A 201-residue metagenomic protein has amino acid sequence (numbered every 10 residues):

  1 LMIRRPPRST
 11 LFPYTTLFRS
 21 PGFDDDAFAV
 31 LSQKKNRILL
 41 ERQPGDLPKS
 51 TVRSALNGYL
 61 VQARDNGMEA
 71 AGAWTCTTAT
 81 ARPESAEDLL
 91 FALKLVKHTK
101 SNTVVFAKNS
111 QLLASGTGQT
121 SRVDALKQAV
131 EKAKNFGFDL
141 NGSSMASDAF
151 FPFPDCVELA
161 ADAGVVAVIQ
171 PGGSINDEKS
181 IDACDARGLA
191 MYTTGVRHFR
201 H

Functional and structural regions predicted by a protein language model:
L1-M2, A114: Residue-level detector of alpha-helix boundaries and kinks
M2-P6, L11-L17: Short, small-residue-biased leader/transition segments that mark boundaries at the very start of proteins
F18-H201: ATP-dependent carboxylate/acyl-activation modules
